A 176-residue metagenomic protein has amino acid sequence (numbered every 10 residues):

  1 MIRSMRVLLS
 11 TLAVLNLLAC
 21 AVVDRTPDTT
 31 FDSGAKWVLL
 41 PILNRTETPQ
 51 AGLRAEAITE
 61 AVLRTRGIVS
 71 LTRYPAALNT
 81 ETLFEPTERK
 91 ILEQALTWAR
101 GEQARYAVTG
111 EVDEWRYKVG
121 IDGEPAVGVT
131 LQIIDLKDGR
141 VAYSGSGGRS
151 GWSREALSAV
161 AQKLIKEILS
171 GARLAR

Functional and structural regions predicted by a protein language model:
M1-C20: Sec-dependent bacterial lipoprotein signal peptides
C20-K36, W98-E102, Y117, I121-A126 (+1 more regions): C-terminal/domain-edge helix-coil "capping" segments
R25-D28, I42-E47, E88-Q94, T130 (+2 more regions): Surface-exposed, polar/charged interaction patches used for macromolecular assembly or partner binding
S33-A35, P41, T46-E102, R140-S144: N-terminal segment of the mature soluble domain
V38-P41, A107-E111, G128-Q132, S144-S146: Soluble periplasmic/extracytoplasmic beta-strand elements of cell-envelope proteins
N44-E47, A77-T80, D113-K118, R149-W152: Solvent-exposed loop/turn segments at secondary-structure junctions within structured extracellular/periplasmic domains
R54-A55, P125-V127: Short coil-to-beta strand junction motifs in C2/discoidin
